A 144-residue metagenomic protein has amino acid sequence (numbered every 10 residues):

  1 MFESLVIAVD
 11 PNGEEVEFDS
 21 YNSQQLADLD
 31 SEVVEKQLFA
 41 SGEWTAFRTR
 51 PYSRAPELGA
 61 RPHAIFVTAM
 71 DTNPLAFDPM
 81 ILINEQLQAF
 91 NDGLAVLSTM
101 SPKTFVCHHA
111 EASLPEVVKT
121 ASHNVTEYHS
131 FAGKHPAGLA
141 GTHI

Functional and structural regions predicted by a protein language model:
F2-I144: Buried, small/hydrophobic-residue-enriched core segments of structured protein domains
